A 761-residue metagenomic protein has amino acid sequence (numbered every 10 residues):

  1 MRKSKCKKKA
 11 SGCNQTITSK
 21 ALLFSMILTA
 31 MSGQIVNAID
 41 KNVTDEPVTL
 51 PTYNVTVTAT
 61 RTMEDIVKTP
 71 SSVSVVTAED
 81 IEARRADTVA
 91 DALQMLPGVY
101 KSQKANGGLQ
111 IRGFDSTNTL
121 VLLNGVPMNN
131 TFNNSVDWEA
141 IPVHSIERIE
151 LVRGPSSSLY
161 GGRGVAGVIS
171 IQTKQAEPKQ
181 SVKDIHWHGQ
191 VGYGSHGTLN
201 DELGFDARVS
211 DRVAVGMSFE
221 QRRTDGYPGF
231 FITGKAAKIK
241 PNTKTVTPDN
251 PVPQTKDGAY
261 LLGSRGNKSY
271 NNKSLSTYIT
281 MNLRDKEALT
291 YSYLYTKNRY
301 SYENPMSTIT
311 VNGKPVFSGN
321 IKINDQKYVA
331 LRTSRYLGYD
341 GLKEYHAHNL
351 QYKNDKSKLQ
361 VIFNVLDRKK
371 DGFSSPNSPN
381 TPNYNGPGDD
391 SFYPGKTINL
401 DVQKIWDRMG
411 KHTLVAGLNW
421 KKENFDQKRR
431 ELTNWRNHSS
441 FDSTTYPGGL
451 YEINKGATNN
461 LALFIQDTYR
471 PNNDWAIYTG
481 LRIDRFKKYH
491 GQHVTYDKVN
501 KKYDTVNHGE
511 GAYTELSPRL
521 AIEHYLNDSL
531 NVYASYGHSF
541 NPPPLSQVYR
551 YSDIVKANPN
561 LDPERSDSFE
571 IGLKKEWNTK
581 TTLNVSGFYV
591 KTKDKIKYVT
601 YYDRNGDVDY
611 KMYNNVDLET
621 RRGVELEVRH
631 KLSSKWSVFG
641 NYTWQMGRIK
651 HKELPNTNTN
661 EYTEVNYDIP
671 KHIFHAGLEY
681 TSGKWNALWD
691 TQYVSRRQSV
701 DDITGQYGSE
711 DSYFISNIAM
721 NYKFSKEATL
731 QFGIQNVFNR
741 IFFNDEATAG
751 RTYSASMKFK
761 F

Functional and structural regions predicted by a protein language model:
A21-S25, D206, S218, N282-R284 (+6 more regions): Conserved C-terminal beta-signal and adjacent last beta-strands/turns of outer-membrane beta-barrel proteins
V89-A92, G107-Q110, D137-E139, L151 (+2 more regions): N-terminal periplasmic accessory domains that precede and gate Gram-negative outer-membrane beta-barrel machines
P127, N424-E431, N437-H438, D442 (+8 more regions): Surface-exposed extracellular loop regions of Gram-negative outer-membrane beta-barrel proteins, predominantly
P127-P155: Short acidic/polar hinge/loop motifs at secondary-structure boundaries that mediate gating or recognition
Y193-T224, G234-E303, L342-D355, R408-M409 (+1 more regions): Transmembrane beta-barrel wall of Gram-negative outer-membrane proteins
T280-T296, L337-V499, N507, Y525 (+4 more regions): Face-selective signature of the C-terminal outer-membrane beta-barrel domain
K353-S374, E523-Y525, N531-G537, N541 (+3 more regions): Membrane-embedded beta-barrel scaffold of Gram-negative outer-membrane proteins
R470-I477, F588-K591, V608, Y613-D701 (+2 more regions): Gram-negative outer-membrane beta-barrel transporters
